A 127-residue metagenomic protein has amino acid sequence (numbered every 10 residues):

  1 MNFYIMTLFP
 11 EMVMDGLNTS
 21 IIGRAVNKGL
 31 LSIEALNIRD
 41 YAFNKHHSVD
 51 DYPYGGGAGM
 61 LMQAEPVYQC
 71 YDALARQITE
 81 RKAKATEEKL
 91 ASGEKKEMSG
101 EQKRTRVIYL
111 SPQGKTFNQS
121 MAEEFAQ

Functional and structural regions predicted by a protein language model:
M1-Q77, K96: N-terminal nucleotide/polyanion-binding subdomain common to many enzyme families
Q63-A85, K89-Q127: S-adenosyl-L-methionine/SAH cofactor-binding core of RNA-modifying enzymes
